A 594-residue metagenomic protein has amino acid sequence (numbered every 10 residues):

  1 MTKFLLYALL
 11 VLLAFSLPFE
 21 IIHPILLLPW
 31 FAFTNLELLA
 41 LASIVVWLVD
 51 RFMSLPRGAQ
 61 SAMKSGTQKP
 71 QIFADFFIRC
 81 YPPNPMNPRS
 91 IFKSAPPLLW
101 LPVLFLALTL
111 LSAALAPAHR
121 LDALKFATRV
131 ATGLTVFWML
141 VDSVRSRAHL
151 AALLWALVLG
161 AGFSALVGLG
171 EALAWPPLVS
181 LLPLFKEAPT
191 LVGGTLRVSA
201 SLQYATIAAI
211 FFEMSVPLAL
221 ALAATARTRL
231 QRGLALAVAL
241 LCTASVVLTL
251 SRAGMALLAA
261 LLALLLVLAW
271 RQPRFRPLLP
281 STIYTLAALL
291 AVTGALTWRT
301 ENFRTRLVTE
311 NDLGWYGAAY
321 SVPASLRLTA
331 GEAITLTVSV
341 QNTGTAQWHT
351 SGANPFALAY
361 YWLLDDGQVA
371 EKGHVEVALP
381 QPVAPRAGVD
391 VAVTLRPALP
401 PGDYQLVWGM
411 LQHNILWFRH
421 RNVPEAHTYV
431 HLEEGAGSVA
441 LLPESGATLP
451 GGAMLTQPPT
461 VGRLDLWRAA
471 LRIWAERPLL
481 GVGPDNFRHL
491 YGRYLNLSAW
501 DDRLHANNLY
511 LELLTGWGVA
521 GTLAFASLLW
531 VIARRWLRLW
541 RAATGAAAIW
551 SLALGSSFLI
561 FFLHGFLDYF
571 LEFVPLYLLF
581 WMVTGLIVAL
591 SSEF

Functional and structural regions predicted by a protein language model:
M1-L111, L121, R145-A151, W155 (+5 more regions): Transmembrane signal-anchor hairpin modules in multi-pass inner-membrane enzymes, especially those that act on
F15-L28, Y510, L514-W517, I549-V588: Membrane helix-loop boundary segments at the extracytoplasmic
P18, A42-W47, R57, L106-A114 (+8 more regions): Alpha-helical transmembrane segments of multi-pass inner-membrane proteins
M53, F163-L166, G170-W175, A269-E310 (+2 more regions): A membrane-periplasm/extracellular boundary helix in multi-pass inner-membrane enzymes that assemble envelope glycans
A200, Y204, T243-S245, L466-R472 (+3 more regions): A conserved mid-to-late transmembrane alpha helix and its immediate loop/hinge that forms the functional core
E301-T329, H427, G435-G437: Low-complexity, acidic Ser/Thr/Pro/Gly-rich terminal tails and inter-domain linkers that flank the onset of structured
A357-Y361, D365-D366, M454-R468, L480-W517: Long extracytoplasmic/lumenal interhelical loops at the membrane interface of multi-pass membrane proteins
L399-L432: Terminal connector regions
